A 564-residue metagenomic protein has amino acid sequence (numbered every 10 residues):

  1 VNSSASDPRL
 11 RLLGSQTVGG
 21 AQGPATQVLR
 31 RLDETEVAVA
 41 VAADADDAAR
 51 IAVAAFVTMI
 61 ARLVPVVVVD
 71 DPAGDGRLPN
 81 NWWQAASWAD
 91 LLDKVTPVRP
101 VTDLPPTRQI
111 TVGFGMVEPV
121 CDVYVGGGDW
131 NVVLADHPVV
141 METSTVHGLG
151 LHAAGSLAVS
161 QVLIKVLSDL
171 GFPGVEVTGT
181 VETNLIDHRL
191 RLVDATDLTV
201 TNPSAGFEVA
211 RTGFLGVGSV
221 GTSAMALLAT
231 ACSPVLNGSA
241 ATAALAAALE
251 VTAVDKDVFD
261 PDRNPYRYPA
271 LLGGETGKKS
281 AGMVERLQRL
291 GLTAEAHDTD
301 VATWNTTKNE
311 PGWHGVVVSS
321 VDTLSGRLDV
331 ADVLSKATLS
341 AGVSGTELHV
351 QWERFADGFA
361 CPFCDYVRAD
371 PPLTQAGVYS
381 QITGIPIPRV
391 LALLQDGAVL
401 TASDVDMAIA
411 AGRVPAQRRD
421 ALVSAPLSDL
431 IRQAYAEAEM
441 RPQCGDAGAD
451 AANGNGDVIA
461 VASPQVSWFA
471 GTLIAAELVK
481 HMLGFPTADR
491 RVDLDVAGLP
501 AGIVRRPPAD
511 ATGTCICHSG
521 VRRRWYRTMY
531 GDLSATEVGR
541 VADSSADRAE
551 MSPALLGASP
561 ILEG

Functional and structural regions predicted by a protein language model:
V1-D46, A61, F172-L227, A231-E250 (+2 more regions): Phosphate-binding loop/pocket of nucleotide- and phosphate-handling active sites
V1-T180, E550-G564: N-terminal ligand-binding/catalytic initiation module
A48-A55, V220-A226, S325-L328: Short glycine/serine/threonine-rich phosphate/pyrophosphate-binding segments that cradle anionic phosphate groups
A54-R62, I164, S168, A226-P234 (+3 more regions): Short, well-ordered alpha-helices that flank and scaffold nucleotide-derived cofactor binding pockets
R62-V98, A241-T293: Glycine-rich phosphate-binding loop and adjoining beta1-alpha1-beta2 segment of Rossmann-like nucleotide-binding folds
V67-D70, T107-V133, V316-D357: ADP-ribose/adenylate-binding Rossmann-like module
D136-G179, H349, D357-D495: Adenosine-phosphate binding glycine-rich loop
D298-T306: Conserved SAM/SAH-binding loop
